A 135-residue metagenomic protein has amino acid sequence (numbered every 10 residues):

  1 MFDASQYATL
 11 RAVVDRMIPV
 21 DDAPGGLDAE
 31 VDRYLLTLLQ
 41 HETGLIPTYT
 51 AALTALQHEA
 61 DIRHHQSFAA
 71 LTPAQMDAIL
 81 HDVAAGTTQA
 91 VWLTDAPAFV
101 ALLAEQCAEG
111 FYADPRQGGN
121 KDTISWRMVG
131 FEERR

Functional and structural regions predicted by a protein language model:
M1-A4: N-terminal module-boundary/linker segments of secreted carbohydrate-active enzymes
Q6-R16, G26, E30-R135: Mature-region segments of soluble proteins
D22: Active-site donor-binding loop signature of nucleotide-sugar glycosyltransferases
